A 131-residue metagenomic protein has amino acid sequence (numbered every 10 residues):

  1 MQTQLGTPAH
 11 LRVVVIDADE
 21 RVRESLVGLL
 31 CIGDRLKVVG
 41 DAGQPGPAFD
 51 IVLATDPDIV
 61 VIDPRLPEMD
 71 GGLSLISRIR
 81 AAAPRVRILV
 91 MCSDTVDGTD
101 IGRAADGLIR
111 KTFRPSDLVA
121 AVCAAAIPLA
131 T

Functional and structural regions predicted by a protein language model:
M1-R12, E20, S116-T131: Non-catalytic signal-transmission and effector/linker regions of two-component phosphorelay proteins
H10, D56-D58, A82-R87: His-Asp phosphorelay/catalytic-motif detector in bacterial-type signaling
H10-V22, L26-L30, V60: Conserved acidic segment of CheY-like receiver
G43-I59: Acidic, metal-coordinating helix/loop segments flanking the phosphotransfer/catalytic sites of two-component signaling
P45, V61-S77: Conserved phosphotransfer microenvironments
D50, L73-P84: Short amphipathic alpha-helix used as the core "switch/output" element in two-component signaling
M91-C92: Hydrophobic/aromatic residues positioned on beta-strands within the core alpha/beta folds
K111: A Lys-centered signature of the CheY-like receiver
